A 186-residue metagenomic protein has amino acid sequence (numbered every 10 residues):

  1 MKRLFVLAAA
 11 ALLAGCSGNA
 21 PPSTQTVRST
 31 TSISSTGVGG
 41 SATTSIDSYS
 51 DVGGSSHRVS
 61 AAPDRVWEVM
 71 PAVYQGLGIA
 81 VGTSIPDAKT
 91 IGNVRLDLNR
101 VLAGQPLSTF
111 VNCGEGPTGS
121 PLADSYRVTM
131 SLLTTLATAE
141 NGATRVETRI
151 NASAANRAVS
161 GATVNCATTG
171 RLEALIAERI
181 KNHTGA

Functional and structural regions predicted by a protein language model:
K2-L7: Sec-dependent signal peptide recognition, specifically the positively charged N-region followed immediately by
A9-A10, P106: Residue-level signal for mature regions of secreted extracellular proteins and peptides
L12-G15: C-terminal motif of bacterial Sec signal peptides marking the signal peptidase cleavage site
S17-A186: Ser/Thr-rich, low-complexity intrinsically disordered terminal regions
